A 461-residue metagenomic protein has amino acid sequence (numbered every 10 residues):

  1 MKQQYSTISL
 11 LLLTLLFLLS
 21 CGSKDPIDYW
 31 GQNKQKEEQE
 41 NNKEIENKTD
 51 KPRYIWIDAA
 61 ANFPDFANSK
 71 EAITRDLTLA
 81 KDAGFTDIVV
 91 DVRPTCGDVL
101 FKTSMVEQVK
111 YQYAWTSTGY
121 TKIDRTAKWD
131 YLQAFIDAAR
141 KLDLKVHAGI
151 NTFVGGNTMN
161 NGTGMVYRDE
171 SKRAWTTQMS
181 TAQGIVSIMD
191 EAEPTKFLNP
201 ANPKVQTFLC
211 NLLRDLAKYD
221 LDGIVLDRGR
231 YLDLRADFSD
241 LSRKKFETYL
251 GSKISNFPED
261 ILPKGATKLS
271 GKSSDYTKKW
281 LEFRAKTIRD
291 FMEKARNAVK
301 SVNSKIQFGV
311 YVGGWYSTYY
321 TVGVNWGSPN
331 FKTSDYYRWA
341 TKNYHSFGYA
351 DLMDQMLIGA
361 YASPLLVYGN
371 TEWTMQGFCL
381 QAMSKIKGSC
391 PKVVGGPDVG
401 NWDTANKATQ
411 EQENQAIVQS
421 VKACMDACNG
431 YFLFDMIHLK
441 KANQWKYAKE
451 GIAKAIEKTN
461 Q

Functional and structural regions predicted by a protein language model:
L18-T49: Bacterial Sec-dependent N-terminal signal peptides
N47-A67, A148-Y219, S270-T277: Active-site-adjacent "subsite" loops/lids of carbohydrate-active enzymes
D65-K81, V205-D215, K332-Y349, T409-A423: Short, acidic/polar
A72-D98, Y219-G223, S346-I358, A427-Y431: Catalytic domains of carbohydrate-active enzymes, especially glycoside hydrolases
F85-A127: Aromatic-lined carbohydrate-binding/catalytic grooves of carbohydrate-active enzymes
F85-C96, D130-M189, V225-R228, S304-G309: Glycine-rich, aromatic-flanked loop segments that form ligand/cofactor-binding clefts across common enzyme folds
T181-L352, G359-Y361: Polysaccharide-binding and catalytic clefts of secreted carbohydrate-active enzymes
N343-Q461: Substrate-binding cleft of secreted/luminal carbohydrate-active enzymes
